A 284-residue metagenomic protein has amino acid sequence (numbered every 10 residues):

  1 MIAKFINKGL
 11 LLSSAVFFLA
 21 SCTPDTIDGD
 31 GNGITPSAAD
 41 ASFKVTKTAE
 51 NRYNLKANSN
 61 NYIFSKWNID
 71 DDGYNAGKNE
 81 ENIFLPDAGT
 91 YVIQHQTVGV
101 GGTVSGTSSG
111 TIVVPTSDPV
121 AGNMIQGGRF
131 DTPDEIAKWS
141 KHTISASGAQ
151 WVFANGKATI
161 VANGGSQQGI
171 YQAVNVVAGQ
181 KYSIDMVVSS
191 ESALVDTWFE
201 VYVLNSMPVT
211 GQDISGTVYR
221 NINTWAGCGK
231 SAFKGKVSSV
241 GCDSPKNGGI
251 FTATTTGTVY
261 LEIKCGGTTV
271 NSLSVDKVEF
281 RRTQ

Functional and structural regions predicted by a protein language model:
M1-I6, S14-V45, S117, Q284: Bacterial Sec-dependent N-terminal signal peptides
K78-I93: Solvent-exposed segments in extracellular or luminal domains encompassing
S109, V113-T143: Extracellular carbohydrate-recognition regions
R129-G165: Extracellular glycan-recognition surfaces and repeat-rich motifs
F130, Q172-L194, G249, V278: Extra-cytoplasmic beta-strand recognition segments
Q168-I170, D185, A193-V209: Beta-strand acidic-aromatic groove motif in beta-rich domains, primarily in extracellular
Q212-T255: Extracellular carbohydrate recognition and processing domains and analogous Trp-centered ligand-binding platforms
E262-V270: Short beta-strand-plus-loop segments that form exposed binding edges in beta-rich domains
